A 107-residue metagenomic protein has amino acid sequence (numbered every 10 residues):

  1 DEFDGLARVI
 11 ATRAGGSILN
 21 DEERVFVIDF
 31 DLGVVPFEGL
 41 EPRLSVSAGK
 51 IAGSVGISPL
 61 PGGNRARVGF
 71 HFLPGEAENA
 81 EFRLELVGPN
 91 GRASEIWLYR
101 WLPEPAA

Functional and structural regions predicted by a protein language model:
D1-A107: Terminal accessory/anchoring regions of large secretory-pathway or extracellular enzymes
